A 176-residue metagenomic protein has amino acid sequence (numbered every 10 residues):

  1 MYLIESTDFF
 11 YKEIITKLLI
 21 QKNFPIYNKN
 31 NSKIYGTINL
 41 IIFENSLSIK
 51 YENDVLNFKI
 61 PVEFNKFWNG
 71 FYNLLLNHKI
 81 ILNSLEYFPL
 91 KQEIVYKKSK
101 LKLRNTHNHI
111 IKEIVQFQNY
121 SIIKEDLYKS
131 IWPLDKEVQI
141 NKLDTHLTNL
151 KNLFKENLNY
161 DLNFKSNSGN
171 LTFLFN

Functional and structural regions predicted by a protein language model:
M1-K29: Short, charged N-terminal beta->alpha structural module
D8-Y11, S46-S48, Q118, D135: Short acidic, S/G/P-rich loop/turn micro-motifs used as interaction or catalytic elements
K29-Y35: Acidic, metal-coordinating helix/loop segments flanking the phosphotransfer/catalytic sites of two-component signaling
N39-S84: Basic, amphipathic DNA-recognition helix from helix-turn-helix-like DNA-binding domains
G70, S130, Q139, H146: Residues within the DNA-recognition helix of helix-turn-helix
L76-K91, Y96, L101-L103, T145-N176: DNA-binding patch around the recognition helix
S99-I131, L150: Short amphipathic alpha-helical recognition elements used for nucleic-acid or partner binding across transcription
